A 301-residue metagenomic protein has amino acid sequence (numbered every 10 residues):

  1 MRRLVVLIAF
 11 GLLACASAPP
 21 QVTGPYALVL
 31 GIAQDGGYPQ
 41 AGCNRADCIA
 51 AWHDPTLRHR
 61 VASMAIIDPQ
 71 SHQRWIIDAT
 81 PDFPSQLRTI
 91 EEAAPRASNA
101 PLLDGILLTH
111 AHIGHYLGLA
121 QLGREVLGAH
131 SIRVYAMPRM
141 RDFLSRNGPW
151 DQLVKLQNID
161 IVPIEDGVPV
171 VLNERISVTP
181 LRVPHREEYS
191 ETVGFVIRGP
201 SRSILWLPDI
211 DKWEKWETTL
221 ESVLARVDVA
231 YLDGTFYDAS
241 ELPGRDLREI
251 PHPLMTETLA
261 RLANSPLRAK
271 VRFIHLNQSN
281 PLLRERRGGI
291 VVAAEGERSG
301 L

Functional and structural regions predicted by a protein language model:
L4-L13: Sec-dependent N-terminal signal peptides
C15-S17: N-terminal Sec signal peptide cleavage junction
P19-S98, I161-V223, G296-L301: Core dinuclear metal-dependent hydrolase active-site scaffold
G36-Y38, H112-G118, F143, V168 (+4 more regions): Active-site environment of divalent metal-dependent phosphoester hydrolases
I76-T80, L102-H115, Y135-M137, L205-I210 (+3 more regions): Active-site neighborhood of phospho(di)ester-bond hydrolases with catalytic His/Asp-centered motifs
D82-G128: Di-metal (Zn2+ and/or Mg2+/Mn2+) metal-binding site signature of metallo-dependent hydrolases with the MBL/beta-CASP
S98-P101, R124-H130, L153-K155, E221-R226 (+1 more regions): Short, conserved loop/helix-junction motifs that constitute active-site signature segments in enzyme catalytic cores
S201-S203, D211-G300: Cap/insert and terminal regions of metallo-dependent hydrolase folds
